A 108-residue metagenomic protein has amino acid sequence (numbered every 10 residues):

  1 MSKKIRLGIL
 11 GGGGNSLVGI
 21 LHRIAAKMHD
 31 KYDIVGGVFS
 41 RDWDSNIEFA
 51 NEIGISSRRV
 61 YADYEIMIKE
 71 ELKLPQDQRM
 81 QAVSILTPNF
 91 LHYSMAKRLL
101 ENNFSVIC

Functional and structural regions predicted by a protein language model:
M1-I55: N-terminal Rossmann-like dinucleotide-binding module
R59-C108: Beta-loop-alpha module in the N-terminal Rossmann-like domain of NAD(P)-dependent dehydrogenases, especially those
